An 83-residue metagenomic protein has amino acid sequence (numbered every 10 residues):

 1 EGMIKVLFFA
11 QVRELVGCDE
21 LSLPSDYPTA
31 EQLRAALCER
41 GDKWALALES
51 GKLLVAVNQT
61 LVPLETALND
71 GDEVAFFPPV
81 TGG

Functional and structural regions predicted by a protein language model:
E1-G82: Ubiquitin-like/PB1-type beta-grasp interaction modules and other compact soluble beta-rich domains
